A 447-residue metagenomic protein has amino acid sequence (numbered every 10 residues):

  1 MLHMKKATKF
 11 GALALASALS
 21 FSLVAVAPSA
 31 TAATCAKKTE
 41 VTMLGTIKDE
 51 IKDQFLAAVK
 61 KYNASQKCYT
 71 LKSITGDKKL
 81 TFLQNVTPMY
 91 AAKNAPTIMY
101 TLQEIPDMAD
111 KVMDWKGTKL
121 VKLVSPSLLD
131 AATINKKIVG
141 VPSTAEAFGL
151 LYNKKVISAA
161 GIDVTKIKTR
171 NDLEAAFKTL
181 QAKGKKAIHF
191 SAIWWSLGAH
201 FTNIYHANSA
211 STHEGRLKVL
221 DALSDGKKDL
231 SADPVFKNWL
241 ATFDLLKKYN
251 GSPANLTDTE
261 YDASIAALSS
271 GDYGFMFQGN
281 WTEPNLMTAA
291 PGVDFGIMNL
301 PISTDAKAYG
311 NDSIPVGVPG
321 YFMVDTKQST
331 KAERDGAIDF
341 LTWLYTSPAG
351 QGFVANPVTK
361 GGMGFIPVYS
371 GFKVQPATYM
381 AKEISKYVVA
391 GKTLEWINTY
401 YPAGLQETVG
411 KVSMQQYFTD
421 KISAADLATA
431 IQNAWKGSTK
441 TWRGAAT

Functional and structural regions predicted by a protein language model:
A12-L13, L23, A30-E104, A434-T447: Conserved N-terminal structural module of periplasmic/extracytoplasmic solute-binding proteins
Q54-A58, N238-A241, K331-L344, L427: Short amphipathic alpha-helical coupling segments at ligand-binding clamshell hinges and other catalytic/signaling
K61-S127, T133, V139, S158-G161 (+5 more regions): Extracytoplasmic "Venus flytrap"/periplasmic binding protein-like
K122-I157, K186-A187, K307-P315, T393-T399: A structural signal for short loop-to-beta-strand junctions that line the ligand-binding cleft of periplasmic/secreted
A160, T288-P357: Extracytoplasmic/periplasmic substrate-recognition and gating elements
E174-K228: Extracytoplasmic/periplasmic solute-binding protein
D221-T257: Glycine-centered hinge/linker elements that transmit conformational signals in sensory and ligand-binding systems
K360-P367, M380-W435: C-terminal capping/gating helix-and-loop segments adjacent to ligand/active sites or protein-protein/ligand interfaces
